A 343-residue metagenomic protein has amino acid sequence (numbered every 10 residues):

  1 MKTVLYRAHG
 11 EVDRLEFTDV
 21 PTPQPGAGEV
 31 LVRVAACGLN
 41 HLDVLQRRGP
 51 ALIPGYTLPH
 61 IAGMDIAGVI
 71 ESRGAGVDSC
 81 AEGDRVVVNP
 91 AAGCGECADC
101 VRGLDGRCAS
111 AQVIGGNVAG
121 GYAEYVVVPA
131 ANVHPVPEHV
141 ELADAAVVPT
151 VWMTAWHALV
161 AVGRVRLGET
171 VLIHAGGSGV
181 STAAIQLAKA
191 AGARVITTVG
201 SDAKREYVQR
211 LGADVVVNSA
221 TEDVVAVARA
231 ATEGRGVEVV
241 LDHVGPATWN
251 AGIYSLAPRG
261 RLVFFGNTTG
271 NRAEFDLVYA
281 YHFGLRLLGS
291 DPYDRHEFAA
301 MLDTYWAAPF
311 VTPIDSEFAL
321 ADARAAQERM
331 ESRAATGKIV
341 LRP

Functional and structural regions predicted by a protein language model:
P21-G38, P50-V101, P137-H139: Glycine-rich beta-strand-centered segment in the early N-terminal region that forms part of a ligand/cofactor-binding
V69, D84-R85, D99, Y125 (+4 more regions): Residue-level marker of beta-strand positions
V87, L172, V240-L241: N-terminal Rossmann-like NAD(P) cofactor-binding module of classical short-chain dehydrogenase/reductase
A91-Y125, P129-A131: Cysteine-cluster motifs in flexible loop/terminal segments that predominantly coordinate metals
V140-E222: Mid-domain Rossmann-like dinucleotide-binding core that forms the NAD(H)/NADP(H) cofactor-binding site
L187, I196-V199, E206-R286: Glycine-rich cofactor phosphate-binding loops and adjacent beta1-alpha1 units of small-molecule cofactor enzyme domains
N250, R295-P343: C-terminal hydrophobic helical "lid"/dimerization subdomain of Rossmann-like NAD(P)H-dependent oxidoreductases
